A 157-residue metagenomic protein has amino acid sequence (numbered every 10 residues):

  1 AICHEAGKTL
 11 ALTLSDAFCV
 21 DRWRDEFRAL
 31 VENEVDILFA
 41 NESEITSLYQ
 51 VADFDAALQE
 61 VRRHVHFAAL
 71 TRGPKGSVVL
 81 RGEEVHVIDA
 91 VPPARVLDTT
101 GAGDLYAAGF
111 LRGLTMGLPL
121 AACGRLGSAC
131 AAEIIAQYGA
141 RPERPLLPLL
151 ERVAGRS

Functional and structural regions predicted by a protein language model:
I2-E5, R24-D25, A29, Q50 (+1 more regions): Conserved phosphate-binding/catalytic region of the ribokinase-like
A6-S15: Short beta-strand/loop segments at the ligand-binding rim of alpha/beta enzyme cores
S15-A17, S43, G73: Active-site beta-loop-alpha junctions enriched in small/polar residues
A17-W23, L48: Active-site glycine- and acidic-residue-rich loops that bind and position anionic ligands or nucleotide-like cofactors
V31-N33: A conserved, positively charged/aromatic
V35-N41: A short beta-strand/loop micro-motif in the catalytic core of glycosyltransferases that engages the nucleotide-sugar
N41-Q50: A short, active-site helix/loop in glycosyltransferases that binds the activated sugar's phosphate group
